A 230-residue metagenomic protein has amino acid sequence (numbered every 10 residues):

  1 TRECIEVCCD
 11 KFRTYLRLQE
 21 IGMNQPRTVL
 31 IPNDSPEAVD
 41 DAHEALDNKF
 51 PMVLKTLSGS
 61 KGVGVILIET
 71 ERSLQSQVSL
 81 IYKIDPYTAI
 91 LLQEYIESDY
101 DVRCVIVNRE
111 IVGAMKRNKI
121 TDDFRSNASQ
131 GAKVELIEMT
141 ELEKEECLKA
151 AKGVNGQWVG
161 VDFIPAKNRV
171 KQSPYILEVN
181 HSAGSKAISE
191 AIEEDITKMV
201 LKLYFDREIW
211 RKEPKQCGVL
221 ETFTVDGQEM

Functional and structural regions predicted by a protein language model:
R2-I5, N118-K119: Short, acidic/turn-prone active-site loops that include or flank metal/cofactor- and phosphate-binding residues
C4-I90, D99, E141-K144, M230: Active-site nucleotide/adenylate-binding loops and adjacent lid/helix of ATP-dependent enzymes
V29, L57, Y95-I96, V105 (+2 more regions): Anionic group-transfer/hydrolysis microenvironments
M52, G113, V159, Y175-E178: Protein kinase-like catalytic core scaffold
V63-A150: Phosphate-binding site of ATP-dependent enzymes
D85, E94, F124-S173, R207-E208 (+2 more regions): A long amphipathic alpha-helix within ATP-dependent nucleotide-binding catalytic cores
C104-I106, K171-S185: A short beta-strand motif that forms the metal-chelation/ATP-contact edge of phosphoryl-transfer active sites
I192-L201: C-terminal helical cap(s) of enzyme catalytic domains, especially alpha/beta-barrels
